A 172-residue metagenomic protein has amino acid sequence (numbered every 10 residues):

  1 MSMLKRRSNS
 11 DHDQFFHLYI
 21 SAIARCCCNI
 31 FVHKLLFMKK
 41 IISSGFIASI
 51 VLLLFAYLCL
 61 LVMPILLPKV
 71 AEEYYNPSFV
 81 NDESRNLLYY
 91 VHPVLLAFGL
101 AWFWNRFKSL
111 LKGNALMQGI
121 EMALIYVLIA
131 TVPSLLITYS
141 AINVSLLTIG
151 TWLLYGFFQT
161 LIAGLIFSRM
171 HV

Functional and structural regions predicted by a protein language model:
M1-M3: Methionine residue identity
R6, F15, L35: Cationic, low-complexity basic patches in intrinsically disordered or flexible, solvent-exposed regions
R6-R7, R25: Basic polycationic patches enriched in arginine
F15-A24, L66, R169: Alpha-helical transmembrane segments and their juxtamembrane interfaces
I20, C27-F37: Short, Lys/Arg-enriched N-terminal segments with co-localized hydrophobic residues within the first ~10-30 amino acids
L36-V172: Juxtamembrane/disordered regions of integral membrane proteins
